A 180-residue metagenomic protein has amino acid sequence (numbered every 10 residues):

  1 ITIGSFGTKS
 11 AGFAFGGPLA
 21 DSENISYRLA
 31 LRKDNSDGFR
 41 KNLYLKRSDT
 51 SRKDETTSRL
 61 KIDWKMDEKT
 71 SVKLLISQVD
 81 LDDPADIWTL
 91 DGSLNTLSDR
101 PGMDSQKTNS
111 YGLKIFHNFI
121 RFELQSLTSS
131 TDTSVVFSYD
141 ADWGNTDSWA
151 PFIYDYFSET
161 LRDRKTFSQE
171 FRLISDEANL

Functional and structural regions predicted by a protein language model:
I3-S36, R40-D83, K107-L113, I120 (+2 more regions): Transmembrane beta-barrel wall of Gram-negative outer-membrane proteins
I25-L31, T57-L60, G92, D99-D104 (+3 more regions): Short, surface-exposed, polar/charged, turn-prone segments marking secondary-structure boundaries
F39-K46, A85-G92, F137-G144: Outer-membrane beta-barrel translocator domains and adjoining extracellular loop/strand segments of Gram-negative
S71, L75-T108, V135, S148 (+2 more regions): Flexible loop and strand-edge segments within Gram-negative outer membrane beta-barrel domains
N118-L180: Replace "related TpsB outer-membrane translocases also match" with "some related outer-membrane beta-barrels such as
